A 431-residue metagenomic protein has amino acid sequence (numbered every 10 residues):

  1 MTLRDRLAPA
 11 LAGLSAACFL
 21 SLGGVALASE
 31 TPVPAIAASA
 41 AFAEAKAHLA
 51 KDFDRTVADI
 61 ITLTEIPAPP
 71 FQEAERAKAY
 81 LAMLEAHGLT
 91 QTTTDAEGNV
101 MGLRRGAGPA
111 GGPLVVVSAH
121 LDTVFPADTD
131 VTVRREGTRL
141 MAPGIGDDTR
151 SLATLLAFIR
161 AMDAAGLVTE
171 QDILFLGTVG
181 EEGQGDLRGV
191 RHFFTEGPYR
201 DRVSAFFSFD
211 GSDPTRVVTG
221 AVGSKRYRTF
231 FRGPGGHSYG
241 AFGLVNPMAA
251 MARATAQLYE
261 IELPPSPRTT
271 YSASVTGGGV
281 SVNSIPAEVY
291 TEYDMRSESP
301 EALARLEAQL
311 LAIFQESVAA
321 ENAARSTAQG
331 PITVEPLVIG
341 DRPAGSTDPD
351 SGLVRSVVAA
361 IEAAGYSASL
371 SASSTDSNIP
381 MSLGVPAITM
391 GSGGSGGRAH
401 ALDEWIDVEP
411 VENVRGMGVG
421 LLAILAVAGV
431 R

Functional and structural regions predicted by a protein language model:
T2-L14: Bacterial N-terminal signal peptides that target proteins for export
A12-G23: Bacterial N-terminal signal peptides
L27-P69, T219-G223: N-terminal hydrophobic or amphipathic helices/low-complexity stretches enriched in small/hydrophobic/Pro/Gly
S29-A40, E44, M248-R431: Metal-dependent amide/peptide-bond hydrolase catalytic core, centered on the "pita-bread" metallohydrolase fold
D59-P113: A non-catalytic alpha/beta surface segment that caps or lines the substrate-entry region of metallo-dependent hydrolase
L103-R150: Catalytic-core environment of secreted peptidases
V131-A142, R232-G236, A399-W405: Glycine/charged-rich beta-loop-alpha catalytic/anionic-binding loops adjacent to active sites
R139, G144-V222, P264: Acidic/histidine-rich catalytic neighborhood of metal-dependent amide-processing enzymes
